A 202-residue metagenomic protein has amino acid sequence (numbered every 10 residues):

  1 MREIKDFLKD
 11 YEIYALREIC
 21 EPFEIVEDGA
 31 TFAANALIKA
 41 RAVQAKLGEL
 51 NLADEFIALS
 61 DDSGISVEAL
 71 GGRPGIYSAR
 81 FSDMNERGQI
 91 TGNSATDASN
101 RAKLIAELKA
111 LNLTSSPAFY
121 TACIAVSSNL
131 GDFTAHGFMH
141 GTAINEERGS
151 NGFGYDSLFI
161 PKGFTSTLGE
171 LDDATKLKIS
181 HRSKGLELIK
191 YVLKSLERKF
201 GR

Functional and structural regions predicted by a protein language model:
M1-R202: Anionic-ligand binding patches
